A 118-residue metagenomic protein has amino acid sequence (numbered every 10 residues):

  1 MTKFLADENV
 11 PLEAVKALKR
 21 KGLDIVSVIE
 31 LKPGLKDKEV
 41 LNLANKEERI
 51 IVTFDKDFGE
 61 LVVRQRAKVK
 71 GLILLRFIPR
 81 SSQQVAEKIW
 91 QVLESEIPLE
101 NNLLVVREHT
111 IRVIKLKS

Functional and structural regions predicted by a protein language model:
M1-T2, K117-S118: Intrinsically disordered, low-complexity and often Lys/Arg-enriched segments
T2-R49: N-terminal first-folded block
I29, D55, L75-R76: Short beta->alpha connector loops at strand-helix junctions that form conserved, small/polar/Pro-enriched
L43, E60-A86: Nuclease catalytic cores that cleave nucleic-acid phosphodiester bonds, predominantly acidic two-metal-ion
N45-V62: Acidic, metal-binding active-site segment of PIN/NYN-like and related structure-specific nucleases
R76-I114: C-terminal structural segments of small proteins and small subunits
